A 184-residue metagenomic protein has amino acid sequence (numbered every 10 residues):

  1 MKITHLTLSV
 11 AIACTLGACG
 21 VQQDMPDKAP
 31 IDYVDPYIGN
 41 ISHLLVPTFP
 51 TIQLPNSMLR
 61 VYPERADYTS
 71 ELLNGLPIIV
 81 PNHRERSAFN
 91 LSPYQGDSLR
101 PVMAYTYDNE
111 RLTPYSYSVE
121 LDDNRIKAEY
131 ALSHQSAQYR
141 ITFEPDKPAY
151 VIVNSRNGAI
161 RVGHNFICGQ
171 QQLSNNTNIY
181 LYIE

Functional and structural regions predicted by a protein language model:
M1-L8: Bacterial N-terminal signal peptides that target proteins for export
A11-C14: Repetitive helical segments and hydrophobic/amphipathic motifs
G17-A18: C-terminal motif of bacterial Sec signal peptides marking the signal peptidase cleavage site
D24-E184: Accessory carbohydrate-recognition regions in carbohydrate-active enzymes
